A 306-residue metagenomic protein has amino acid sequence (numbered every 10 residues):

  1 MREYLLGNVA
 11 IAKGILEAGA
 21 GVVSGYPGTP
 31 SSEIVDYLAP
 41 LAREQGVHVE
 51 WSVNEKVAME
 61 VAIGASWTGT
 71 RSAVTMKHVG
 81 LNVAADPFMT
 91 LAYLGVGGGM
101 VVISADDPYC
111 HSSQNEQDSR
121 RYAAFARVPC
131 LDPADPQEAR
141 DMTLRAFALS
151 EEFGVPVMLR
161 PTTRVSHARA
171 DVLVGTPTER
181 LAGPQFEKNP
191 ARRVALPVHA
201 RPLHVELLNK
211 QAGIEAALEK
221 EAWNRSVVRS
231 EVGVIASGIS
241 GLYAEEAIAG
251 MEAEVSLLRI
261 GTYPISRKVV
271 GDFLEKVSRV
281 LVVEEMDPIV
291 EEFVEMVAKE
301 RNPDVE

Functional and structural regions predicted by a protein language model:
M1-N8, A12, A18, P133-E306: Flexible, low-complexity linker and terminal segments
M1-P136, R164, S226-V228, E254 (+2 more regions): Thiamine diphosphate
